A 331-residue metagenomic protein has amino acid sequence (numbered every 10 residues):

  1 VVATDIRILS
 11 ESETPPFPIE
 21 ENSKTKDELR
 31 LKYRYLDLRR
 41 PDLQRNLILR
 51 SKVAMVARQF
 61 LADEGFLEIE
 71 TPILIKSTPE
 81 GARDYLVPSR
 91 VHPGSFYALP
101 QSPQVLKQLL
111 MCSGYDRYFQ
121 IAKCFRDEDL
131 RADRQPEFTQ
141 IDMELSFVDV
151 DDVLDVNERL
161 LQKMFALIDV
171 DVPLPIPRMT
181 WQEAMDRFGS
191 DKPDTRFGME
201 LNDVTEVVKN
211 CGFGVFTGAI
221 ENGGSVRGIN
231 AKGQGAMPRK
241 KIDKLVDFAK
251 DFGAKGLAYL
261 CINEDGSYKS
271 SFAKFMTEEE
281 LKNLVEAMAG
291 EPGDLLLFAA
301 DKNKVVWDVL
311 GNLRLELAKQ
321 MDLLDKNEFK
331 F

Functional and structural regions predicted by a protein language model:
V1-F331: Class II aminoacyl-tRNA synthetase catalytic cores and aaRS-like
